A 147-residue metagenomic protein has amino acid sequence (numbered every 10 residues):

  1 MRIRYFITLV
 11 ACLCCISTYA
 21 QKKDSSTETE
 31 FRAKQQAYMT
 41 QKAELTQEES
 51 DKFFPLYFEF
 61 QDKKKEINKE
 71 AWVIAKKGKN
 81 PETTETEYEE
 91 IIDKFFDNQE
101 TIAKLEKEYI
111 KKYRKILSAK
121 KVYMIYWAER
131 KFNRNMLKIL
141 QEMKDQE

Functional and structural regions predicted by a protein language model:
M1-S26: Bacterial Sec-dependent N-terminal signal peptides
F6-T8, N68, K138: General helical structural elements
T8-V10, Q41, E70, W127: A periodicity- and composition-biased signal for non-globular, repetitive helical segments
S17-Y19, Q61-K64, N133-M136: A short hydrophobic/aromatic micro-motif that marks alpha-helical segments and, especially, helix-coil
K22-M39: Short N-terminal segments immediately surrounding and downstream of signal-peptide cleavage
Q35, M39-I116: Amphipathic alpha-helical segments
E59, A103, K107-E147: Amphipathic, charged alpha-helical segments and their helix-to-coil junctions in extracytoplasmic/peripheral assemblies
